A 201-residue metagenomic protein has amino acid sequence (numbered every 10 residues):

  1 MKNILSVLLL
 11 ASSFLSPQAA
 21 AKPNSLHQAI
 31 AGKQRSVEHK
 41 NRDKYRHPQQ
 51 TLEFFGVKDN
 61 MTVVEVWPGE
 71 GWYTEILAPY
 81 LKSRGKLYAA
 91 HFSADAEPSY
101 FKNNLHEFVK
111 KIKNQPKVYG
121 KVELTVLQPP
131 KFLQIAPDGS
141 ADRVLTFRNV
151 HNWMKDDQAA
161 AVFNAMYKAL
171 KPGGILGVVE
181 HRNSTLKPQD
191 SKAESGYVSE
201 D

Functional and structural regions predicted by a protein language model:
L26-F54, K58: Class I SAM-dependent methyltransferase Rossmann-like catalytic core, especially the SAM/SAH-binding loop
N60-G69: Conserved class I S-adenosyl-L-methionine
L81-K82, W153-K155, L170-K171: Helix-to-beta-strand junctions that scaffold the AdoMet/dcAdoMet cofactor pocket in Class I SAM-dependent enzymes
K102-F132: S-adenosyl-L-methionine
Q134-V144: A short acidic, Gly/Pro-enriched loop at the edge of an enzyme's catalytic core that lines a small-molecule cofactor
A159-P172: A short glycine-rich, Lys/Arg-flanked "PGG" loop and its adjoining helix->strand segment in the class I
G173-H181: Conserved beta-strand signature within the Rossmann-like core of class I S-adenosyl-L-methionine
Q189-D201: Conserved Class I S-adenosyl-L-methionine
